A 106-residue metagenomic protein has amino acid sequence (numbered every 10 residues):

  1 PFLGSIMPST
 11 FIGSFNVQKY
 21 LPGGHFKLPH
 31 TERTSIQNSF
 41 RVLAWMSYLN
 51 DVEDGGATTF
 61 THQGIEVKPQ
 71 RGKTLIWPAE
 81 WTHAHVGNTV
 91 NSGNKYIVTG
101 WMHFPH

Functional and structural regions predicted by a protein language model:
P1-T74, T82-H106: Fe(II)/2-oxoglutarate oxygenase catalytic core
